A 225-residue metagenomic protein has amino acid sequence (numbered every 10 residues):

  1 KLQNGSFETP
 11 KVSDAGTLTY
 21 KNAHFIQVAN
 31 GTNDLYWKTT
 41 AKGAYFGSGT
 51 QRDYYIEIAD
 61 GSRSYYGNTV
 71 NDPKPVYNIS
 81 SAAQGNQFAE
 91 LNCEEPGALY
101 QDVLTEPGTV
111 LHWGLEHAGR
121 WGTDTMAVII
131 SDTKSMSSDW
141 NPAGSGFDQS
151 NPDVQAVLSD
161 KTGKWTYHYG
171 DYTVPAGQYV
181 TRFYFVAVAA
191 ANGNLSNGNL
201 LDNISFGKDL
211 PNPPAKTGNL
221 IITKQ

Functional and structural regions predicted by a protein language model:
K1-T109, E116-S131, D139-T173, R182-N212: Aromatic (Trp/Tyr/Phe) and Gly/Pro-enriched flexible surface segments
N212-G218: Beta-strand-rich domain onsets/edges
L220-Q225: A short, amphipathic beta-strand motif
